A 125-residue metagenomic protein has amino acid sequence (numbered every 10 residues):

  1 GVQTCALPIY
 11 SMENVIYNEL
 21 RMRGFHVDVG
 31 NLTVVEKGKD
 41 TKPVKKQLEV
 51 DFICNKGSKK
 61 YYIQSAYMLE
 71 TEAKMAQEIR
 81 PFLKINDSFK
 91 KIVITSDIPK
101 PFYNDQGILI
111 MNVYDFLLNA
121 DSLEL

Functional and structural regions predicted by a protein language model:
T4-L125: A cross-kingdom feature that marks ATP-driven nucleic-acid transaction machinery
